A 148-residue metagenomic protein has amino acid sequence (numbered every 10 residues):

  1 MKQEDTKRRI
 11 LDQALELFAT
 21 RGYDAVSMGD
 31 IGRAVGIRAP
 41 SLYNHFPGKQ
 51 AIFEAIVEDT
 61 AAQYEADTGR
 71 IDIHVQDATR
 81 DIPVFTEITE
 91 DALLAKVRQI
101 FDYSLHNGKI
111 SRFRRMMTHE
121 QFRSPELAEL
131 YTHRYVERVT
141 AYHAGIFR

Functional and structural regions predicted by a protein language model:
M1-D5, V75-D77: N-terminal intrinsically disordered/low-complexity leader segments
E4, R8, D12, E16 (+8 more regions): Generic detection of well-ordered alpha-helical segments
R9, Q13, L17-D59: Helix-turn-helix
Q13-T20, Q99, F113-M116: Solvent-exposed, amphipathic alpha-helical segments
A55, T68-G108: Hydrophobic alpha-helical connector segments
D91, L105-H106, S111-T118, F122-R148: Amphipathic alpha-helical packing segments from all-alpha helical-bundle domains
